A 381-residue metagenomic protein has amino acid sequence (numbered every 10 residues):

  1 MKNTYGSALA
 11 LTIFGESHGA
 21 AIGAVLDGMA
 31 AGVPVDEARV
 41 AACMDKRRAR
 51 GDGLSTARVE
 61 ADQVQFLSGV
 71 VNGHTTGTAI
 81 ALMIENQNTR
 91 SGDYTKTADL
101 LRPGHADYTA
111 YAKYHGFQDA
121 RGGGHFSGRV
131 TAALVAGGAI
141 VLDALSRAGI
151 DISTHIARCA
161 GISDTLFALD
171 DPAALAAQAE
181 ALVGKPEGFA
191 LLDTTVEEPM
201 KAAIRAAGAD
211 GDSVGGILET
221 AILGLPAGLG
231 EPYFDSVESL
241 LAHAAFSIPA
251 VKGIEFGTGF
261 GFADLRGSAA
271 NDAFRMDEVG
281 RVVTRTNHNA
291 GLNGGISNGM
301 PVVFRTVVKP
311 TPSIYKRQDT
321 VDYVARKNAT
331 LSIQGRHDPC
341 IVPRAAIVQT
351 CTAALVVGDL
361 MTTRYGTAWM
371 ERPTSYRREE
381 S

Functional and structural regions predicted by a protein language model:
M1-S381: Generic N-terminal targeting/processing segments that precede catalytic cores or assembly contacts
